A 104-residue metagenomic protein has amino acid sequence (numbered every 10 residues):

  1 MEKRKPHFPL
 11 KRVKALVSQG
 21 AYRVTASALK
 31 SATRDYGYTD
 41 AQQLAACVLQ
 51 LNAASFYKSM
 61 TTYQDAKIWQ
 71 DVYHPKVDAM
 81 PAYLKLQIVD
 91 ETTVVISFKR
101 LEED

Functional and structural regions predicted by a protein language model:
M1-R4, D104: Intrinsically disordered, low-complexity and often Lys/Arg-enriched segments
K5-F8, H74: Intrinsic-disorder/low-complexity coil detector
F8, R12-K67: Compact soluble domain cores
Y63-I88: Basic/aromatic recognition patch in beta-strand/loop cores that engages polyanionic ligands
P81-D104: Enriched for short, Lys/Arg-rich terminal
